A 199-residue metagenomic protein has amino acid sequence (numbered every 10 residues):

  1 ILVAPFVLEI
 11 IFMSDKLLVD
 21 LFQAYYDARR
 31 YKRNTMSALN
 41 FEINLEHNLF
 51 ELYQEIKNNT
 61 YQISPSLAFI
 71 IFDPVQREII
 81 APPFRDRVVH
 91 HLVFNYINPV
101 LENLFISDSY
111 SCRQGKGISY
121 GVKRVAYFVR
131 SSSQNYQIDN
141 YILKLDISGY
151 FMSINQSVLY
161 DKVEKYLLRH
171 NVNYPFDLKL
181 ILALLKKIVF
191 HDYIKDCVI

Functional and structural regions predicted by a protein language model:
I1-F50: Non-catalytic, polymerase-adjacent accessory regions of viral genome-replication enzymes
D15-Y31, I63-A68, F94-L101, S133 (+2 more regions): Short, compositionally biased low-complexity segments
V19, E46, F50, P82 (+5 more regions): Non-catalytic, well-ordered alpha-helical scaffold segments
Y31-L39, S64-V88, L104-G117, I188-I199: Short, conserved non-catalytic motifs in the polymerase core
E42-I56, T60, L67-A68: N-terminal juxtadomain amphipathic helix that follows a signal peptide/anchor or precedes a small N-terminal auxiliary
Y53-Y61, D73-Q76, F94-E102, R130: Generic short alpha-helical segment signal, independent of protein family or function, capturing local helix propensity
E55, F128, S133-I199: Conserved polymerase palm-domain catalytic core
F94-N155: Active-site-proximal segment of RNA-dependent polymerases
